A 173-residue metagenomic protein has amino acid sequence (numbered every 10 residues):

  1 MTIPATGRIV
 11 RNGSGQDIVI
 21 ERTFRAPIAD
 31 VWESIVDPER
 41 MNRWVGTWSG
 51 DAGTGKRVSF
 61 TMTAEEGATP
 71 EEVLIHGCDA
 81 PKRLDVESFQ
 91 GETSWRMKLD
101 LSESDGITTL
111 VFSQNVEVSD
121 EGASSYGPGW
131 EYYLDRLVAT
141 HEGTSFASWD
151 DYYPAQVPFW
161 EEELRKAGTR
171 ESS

Functional and structural regions predicted by a protein language model:
M1-R11, I107-S173: Terminal "cap-and-tail" regions of soluble proteins that handle hydrophobic small molecules
M1-W48, S173: Hydrophobic ligand-binding cavity/cleft-lining segments
I3-P4, P70, L74, S104-D105: Charge-dense, helix-prone N-terminal extensions
D17-I20, A26, P38-L74, D79-R83 (+1 more regions): Short beta-edge strand/loop motif at the mouth of beta-sheet-based domains
V19, A68-E72, T93-K98, S125: Short, surface-exposed coil-to-beta transition loops
I28-A29, H76-P81, L101-T109: A short, structured loop/turn motif at beta-sheet edges
V31, M41, V58, I75 (+4 more regions): Hydrophobic pocket/interface hotspot
M62, S88, F112-Q114: Residue-level recognition of conserved beta-strand positions in structured domain cores
